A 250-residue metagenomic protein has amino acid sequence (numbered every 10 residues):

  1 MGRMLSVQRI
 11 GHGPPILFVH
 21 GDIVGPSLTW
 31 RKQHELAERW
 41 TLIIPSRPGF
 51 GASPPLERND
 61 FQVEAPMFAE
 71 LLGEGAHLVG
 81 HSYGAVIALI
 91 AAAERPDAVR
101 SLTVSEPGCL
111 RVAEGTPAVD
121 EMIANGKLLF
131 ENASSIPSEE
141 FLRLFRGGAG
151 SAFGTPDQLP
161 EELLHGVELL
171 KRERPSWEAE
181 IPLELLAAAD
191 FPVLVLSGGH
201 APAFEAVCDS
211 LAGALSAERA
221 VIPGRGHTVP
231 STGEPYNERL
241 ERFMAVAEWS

Functional and structural regions predicted by a protein language model:
G2-P54: Conserved HGGG/HGGXW glycine-rich cap/lid loop of the alpha/beta-hydrolase fold
F18-D22, S82, G198: Glycine-rich His-Gly loop
R31, E70, I90-E94: Active-site signature of alpha/beta-hydrolase-fold catalytic machinery across serine- and Asp/Cys-nucleophile hydrolases
T41-H77: Active-site loop/oxyanion-hole signature of alpha/beta-hydrolase fold enzymes
S46-G51, G108, P223-R225: Short beta-to-alpha linker loops that shape the active-site pocket of alpha/beta-hydrolase fold enzymes
G75-E114: Conserved hydrolase catalytic core segment
P107-P160, R174: Helix-rich cap/lid subdomain of alpha/beta-hydrolase
Q158-G224, P230, N237: Conserved serine/cysteine hydrolase catalytic core
